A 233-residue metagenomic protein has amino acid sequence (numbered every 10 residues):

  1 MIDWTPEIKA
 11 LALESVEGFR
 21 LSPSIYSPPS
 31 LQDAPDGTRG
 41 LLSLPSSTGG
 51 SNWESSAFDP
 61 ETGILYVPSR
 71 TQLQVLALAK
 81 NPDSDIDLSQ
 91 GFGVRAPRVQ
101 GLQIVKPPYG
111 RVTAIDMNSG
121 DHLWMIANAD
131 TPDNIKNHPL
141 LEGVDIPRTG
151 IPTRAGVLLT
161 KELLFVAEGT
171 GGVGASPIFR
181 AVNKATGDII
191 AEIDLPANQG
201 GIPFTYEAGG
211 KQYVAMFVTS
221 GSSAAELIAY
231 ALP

Functional and structural regions predicted by a protein language model:
M1-P233: Beta-sheet-rich non-transmembrane sensory/scaffold domains
